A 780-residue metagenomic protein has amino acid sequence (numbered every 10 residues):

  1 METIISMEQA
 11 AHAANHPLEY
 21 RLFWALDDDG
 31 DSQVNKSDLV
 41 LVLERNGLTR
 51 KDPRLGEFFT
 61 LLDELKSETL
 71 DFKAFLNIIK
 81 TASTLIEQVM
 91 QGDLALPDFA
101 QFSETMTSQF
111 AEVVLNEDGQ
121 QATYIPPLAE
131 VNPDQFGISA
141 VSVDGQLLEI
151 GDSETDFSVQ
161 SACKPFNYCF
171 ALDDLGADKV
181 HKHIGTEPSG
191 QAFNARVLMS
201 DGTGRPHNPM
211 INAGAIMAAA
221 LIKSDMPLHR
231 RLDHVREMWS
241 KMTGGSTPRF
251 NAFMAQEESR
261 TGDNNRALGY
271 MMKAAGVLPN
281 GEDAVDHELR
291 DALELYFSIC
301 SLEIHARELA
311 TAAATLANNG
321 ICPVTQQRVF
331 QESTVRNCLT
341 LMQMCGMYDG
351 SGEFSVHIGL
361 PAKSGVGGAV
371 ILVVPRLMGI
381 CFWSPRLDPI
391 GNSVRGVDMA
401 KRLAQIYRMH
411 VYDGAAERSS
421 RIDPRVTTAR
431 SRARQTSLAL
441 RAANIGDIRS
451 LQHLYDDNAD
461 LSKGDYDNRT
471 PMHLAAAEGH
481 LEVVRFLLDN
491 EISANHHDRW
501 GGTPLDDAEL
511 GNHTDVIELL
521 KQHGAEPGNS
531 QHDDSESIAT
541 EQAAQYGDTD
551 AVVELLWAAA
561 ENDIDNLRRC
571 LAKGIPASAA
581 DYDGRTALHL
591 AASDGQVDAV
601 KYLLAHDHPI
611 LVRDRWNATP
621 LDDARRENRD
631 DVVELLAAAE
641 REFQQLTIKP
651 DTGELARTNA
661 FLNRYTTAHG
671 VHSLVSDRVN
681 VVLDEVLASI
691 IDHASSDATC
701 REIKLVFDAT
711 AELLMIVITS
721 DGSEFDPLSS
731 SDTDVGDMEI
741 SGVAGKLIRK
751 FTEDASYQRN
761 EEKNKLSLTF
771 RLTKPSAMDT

Functional and structural regions predicted by a protein language model:
Q33-L48, F72-S83: Amphipathic regulatory helices of Ca2+-sensor modules
V89-Q109, D118, A171-S301, R307-A310: Active-site-adjacent helix/loop patches that line small-molecule binding or acyl-intermediate pockets
R434, Y466-D467, R499-W500, D550 (+2 more regions): Ankyrin repeat start-site detector
A660-E685, D737-M738: Conserved short strand/loop->alpha-helix "switch" segment adjacent to the catalytic nucleotide/phosphoryl-transfer site
M715-S741: Glycine-rich/acidic phosphate-handling loop/turn and adjacent ATP-lid/helix of nucleotide-binding kinase/ATPase domains
